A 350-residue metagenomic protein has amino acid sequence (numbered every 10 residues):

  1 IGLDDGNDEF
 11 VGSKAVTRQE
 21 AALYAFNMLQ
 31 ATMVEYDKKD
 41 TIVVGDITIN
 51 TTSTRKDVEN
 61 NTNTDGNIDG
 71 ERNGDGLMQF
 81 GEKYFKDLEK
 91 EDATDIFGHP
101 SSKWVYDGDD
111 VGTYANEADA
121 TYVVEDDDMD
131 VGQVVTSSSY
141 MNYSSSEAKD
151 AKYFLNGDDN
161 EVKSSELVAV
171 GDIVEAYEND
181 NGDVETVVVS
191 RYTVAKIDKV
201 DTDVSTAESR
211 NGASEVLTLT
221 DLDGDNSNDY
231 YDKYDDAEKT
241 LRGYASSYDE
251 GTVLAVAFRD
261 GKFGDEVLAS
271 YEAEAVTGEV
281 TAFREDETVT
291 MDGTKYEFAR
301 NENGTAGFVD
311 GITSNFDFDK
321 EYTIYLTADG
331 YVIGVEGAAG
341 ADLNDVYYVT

Functional and structural regions predicted by a protein language model:
I1, N7-K14, R18-T350: ...the same signal can extend to comparable exposed beta-sheet modules with similar sequence chemistry even outside
